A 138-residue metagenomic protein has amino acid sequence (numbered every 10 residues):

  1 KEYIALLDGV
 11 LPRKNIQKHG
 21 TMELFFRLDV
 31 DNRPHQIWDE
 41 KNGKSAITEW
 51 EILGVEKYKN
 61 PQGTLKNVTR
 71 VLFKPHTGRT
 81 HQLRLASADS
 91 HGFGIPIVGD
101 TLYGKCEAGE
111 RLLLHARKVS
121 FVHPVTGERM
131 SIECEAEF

Functional and structural regions predicted by a protein language model:
K1-F138: RNA pseudouridine synthases
